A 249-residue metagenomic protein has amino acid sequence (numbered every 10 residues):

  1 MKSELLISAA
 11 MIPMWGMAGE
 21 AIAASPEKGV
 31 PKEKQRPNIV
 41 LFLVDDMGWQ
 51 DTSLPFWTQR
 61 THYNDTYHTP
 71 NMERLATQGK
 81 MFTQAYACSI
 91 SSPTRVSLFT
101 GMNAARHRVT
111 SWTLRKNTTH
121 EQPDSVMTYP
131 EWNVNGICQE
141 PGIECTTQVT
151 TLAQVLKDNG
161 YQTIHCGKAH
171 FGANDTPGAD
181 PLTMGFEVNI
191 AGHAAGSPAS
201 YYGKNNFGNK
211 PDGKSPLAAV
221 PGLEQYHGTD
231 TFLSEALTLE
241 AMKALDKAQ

Functional and structural regions predicted by a protein language model:
M1-S8: Bacterial N-terminal signal peptides that target proteins for export
S8-G16: Bacterial N-terminal signal peptides
A18-A23: Boundary at the C-terminal end of the N-terminal hydrophobic targeting segment
P26-K80, A169: Active-site-proximal N-terminal segment of extracellular/periplasmic enzymes that hydrolyze or transfer
D46, Q50, P55, R74-G79 (+6 more regions): Structured segments of extracytoplasmic/periplasmic soluble domains in secreted or envelope-associated proteins
Q50-F56, A87, T94-S97, H107-W112 (+3 more regions): Short, solvent-exposed loop/turn and secondary-structure capping segments
R60-R95, G101-R106, Q162-I164, M184-H193: Short, structured active-site-proximal loop/turn typified by the sulfatase FGly-forming signature C/S-X-P-X-R
L114-Q162, A169-Q249: Formylglycine-dependent
